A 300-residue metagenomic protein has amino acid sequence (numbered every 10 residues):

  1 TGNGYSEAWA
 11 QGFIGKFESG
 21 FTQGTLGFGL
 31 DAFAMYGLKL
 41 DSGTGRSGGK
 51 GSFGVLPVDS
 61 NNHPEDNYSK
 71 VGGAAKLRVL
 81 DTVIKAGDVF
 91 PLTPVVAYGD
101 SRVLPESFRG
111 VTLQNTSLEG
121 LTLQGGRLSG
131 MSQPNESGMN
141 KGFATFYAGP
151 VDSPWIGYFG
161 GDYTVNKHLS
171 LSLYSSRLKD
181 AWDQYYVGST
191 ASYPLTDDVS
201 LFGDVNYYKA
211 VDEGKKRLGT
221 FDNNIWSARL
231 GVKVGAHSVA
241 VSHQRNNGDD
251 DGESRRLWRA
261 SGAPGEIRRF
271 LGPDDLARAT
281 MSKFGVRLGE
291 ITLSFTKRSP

Functional and structural regions predicted by a protein language model:
T1, L30-A34, I84-D88, G125-S129 (+7 more regions): Transmembrane beta-barrel strands of outer-membrane/channel proteins
T1-G2, M35-K39, V89-G99, L128-P134 (+4 more regions): Sequence/structural signature of outer-membrane beta-barrel proteins
T1-P91, N115-S117, T296-R298: Beta-barrel outer-membrane channel/assembly domains of diderm bacteria
G2-N3, V58-N61, V96-G99, K141-A148 (+4 more regions): Extracellular loop and loop/strand-boundary signature of outer-membrane beta-barrel proteins
Y5-E7, V79, Y98-P105, M131 (+4 more regions): Solvent-exposed loop/turn segments connecting transmembrane beta-strands in outer-membrane beta-barrel proteins
F13-G20, G73-V79, A86, R109-L118 (+5 more regions): Feature captures outer-membrane beta-barrel proteins of Gram-negative bacteria and organelles
I84-Y98, L123-R127, F159, K167-K179 (+3 more regions): Transmembrane beta-strand segments that form the barrel wall of outer-membrane beta-barrel proteins
L123-G126, T164-H168, S192-P300: Detector for outer-membrane/organellar transmembrane beta-barrel domains, recognizing the amphipathic beta-strand
